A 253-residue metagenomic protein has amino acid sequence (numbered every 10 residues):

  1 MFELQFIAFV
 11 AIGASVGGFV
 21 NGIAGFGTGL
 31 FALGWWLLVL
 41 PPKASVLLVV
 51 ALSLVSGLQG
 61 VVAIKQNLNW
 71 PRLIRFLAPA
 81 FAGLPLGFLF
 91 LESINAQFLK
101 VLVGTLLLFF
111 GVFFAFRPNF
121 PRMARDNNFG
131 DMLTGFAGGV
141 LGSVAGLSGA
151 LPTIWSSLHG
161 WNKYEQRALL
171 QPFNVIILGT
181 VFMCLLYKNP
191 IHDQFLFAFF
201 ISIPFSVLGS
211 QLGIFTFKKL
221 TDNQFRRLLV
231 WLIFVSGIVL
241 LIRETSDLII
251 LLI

Functional and structural regions predicted by a protein language model:
F6-I74, T134-G135, G139, G149-S210 (+1 more regions): Small-residue-rich hydrophobic segments that form or flank transmembrane alpha-helices in multi-pass membrane proteins
I7, V50, G104-L107, G111 (+3 more regions): Residues within membrane-spanning alpha-helices of integral membrane proteins, especially the hydrophobic core/packing
K43-P118: Membrane helix-loop-helix hairpins that form the core translocation module of multi-pass transporters
S45, L86, F90-L91, K100 (+3 more regions): Hydrophobic alpha-helical transmembrane segments in multi-pass integral membrane proteins
L58-K65, L102-N127, F215, G237-I253: Transmembrane helix exit motif
N69-A80, L102-L106, R125-G135, E165-P172 (+1 more regions): Cytoplasmic-side transmembrane-helix entry/capping segments in multi-pass membrane proteins
F88-F98, R122-A124, L185-F197, E244-I253: Membrane-interface helix termini and inter-helical loops of multi-pass transporters
G213-V235: Interfacial loop-to-transmembrane junctions
